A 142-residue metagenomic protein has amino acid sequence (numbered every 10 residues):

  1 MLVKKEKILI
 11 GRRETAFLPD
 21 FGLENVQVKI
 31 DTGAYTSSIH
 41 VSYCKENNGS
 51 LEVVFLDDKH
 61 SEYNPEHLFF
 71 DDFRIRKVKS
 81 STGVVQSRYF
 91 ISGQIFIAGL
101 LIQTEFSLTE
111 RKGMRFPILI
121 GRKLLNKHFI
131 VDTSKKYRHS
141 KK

Functional and structural regions predicted by a protein language model:
M1-K142: Pepsin/retropepsin-fold aspartyl endopeptidases
